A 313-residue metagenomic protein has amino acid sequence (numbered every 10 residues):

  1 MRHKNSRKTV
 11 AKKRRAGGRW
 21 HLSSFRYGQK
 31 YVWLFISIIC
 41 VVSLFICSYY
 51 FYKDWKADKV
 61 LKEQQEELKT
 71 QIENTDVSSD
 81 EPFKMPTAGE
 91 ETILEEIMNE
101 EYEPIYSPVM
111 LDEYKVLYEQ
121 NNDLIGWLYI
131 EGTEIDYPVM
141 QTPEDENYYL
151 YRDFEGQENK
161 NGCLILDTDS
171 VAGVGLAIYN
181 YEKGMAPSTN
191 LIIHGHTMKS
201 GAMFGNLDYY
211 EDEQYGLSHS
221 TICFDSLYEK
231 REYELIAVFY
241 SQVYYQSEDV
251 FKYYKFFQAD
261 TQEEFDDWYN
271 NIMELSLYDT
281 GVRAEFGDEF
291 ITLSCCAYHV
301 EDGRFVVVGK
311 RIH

Functional and structural regions predicted by a protein language model:
M1-Q29: N-terminal Lys/Arg-rich, disordered targeting/topogenic segments
R19-S24, Y31-L34, F51, V250: Surface-exposed, charge/polar-rich loops and edge strands
K30-Y49: Hydrophobic membrane-insertion alpha-helices, especially the h-region of bacterial N-terminal signal peptides
S43-H313: Solvent-exposed, non-transmembrane regions of membrane-associated and secreted proteins
